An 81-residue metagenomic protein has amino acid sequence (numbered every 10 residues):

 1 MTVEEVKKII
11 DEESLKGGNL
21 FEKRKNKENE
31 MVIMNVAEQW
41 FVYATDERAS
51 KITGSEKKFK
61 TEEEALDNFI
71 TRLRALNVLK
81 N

Functional and structural regions predicted by a protein language model:
M1-N26: Negatively charged, low-complexity tracts enriched in Asp/Glu with abundant Ser/Thr
E4, K60-L73: A short, charged, amphipathic alpha-helix used as a generic interaction element across diverse proteins
G18, K23, Q39-F41, S50 (+2 more regions): Residues in flexible loops and secondary-structure boundaries
K27-G54, R72: Short aromatic-glycine-(Arg/Gly/Cys) micro-motifs in beta-strand/loop hairpins
V32-V36, E63, N81: Phox homology (PX) phosphoinositide-binding domain
S55-F59: A structural signal for short, well-ordered beta-strand elements
A75-N81: Intrinsically disordered, low-complexity charged/polar segments
